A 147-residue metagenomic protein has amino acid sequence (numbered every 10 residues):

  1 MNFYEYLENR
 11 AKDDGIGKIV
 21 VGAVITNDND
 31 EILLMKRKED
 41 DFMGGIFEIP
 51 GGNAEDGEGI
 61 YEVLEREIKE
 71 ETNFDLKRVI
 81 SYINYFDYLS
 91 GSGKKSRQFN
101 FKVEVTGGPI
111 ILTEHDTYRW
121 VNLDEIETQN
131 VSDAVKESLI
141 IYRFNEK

Functional and structural regions predicted by a protein language model:
M1-G22: Acidic, metal-coordinating catalytic segment for phosphate/diphosphate chemistry, firing primarily on the Nudix
K18, F42-G44, I49, K94-Q98: Short connector loops at helix/strand junctions that flank enzyme active sites, especially segments positioning acidic
V21-A23, Y82, F101-V103: A structural signal for short, well-ordered beta-strand segments
G22, E31, T117: Conserved beta-strand and immediately adjacent loop positions that scaffold enzyme active sites
T26-N27: Short, acidic, Ser/Thr-enriched surface-loop or helix-capping motifs
E31-E70: Conserved Nudix-box catalytic region and its N-terminal flanking loop in Nudix hydrolases and closely related
A54-R78, F86-S138: Unchanged
K136-K147: Charged phosphate-binding loop/patch that engages nucleotide di/tri-phosphates or the phosphate backbone of nucleic
